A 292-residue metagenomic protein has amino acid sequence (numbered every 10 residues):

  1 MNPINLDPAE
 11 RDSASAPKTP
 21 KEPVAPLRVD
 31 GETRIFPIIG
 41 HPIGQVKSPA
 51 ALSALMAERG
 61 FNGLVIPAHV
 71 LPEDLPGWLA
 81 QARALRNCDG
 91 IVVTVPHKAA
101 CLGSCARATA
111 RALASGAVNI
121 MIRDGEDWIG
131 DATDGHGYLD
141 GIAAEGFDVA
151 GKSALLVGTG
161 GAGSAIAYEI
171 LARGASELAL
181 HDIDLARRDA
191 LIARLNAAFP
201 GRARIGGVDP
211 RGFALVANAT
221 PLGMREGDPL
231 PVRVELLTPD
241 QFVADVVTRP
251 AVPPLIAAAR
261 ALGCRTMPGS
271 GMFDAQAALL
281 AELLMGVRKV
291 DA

Functional and structural regions predicted by a protein language model:
R28-E145: Phosphate/diphosphate ligand-binding glycine-rich loop within oxidoreductases
V29-D30, V149-A150, A172, V232-Q241: Short, conserved loop/helix-junction motifs that constitute active-site signature segments in enzyme catalytic cores
G40, A132, G151-A172, D182-I183: Glycine-rich adenosine-cofactor-binding loop
V93-A100, G161-A162, P221-M224, R249 (+1 more regions): Short glycine-rich anion-binding loops that position phosphate/pyrophosphate groups of nucleotides and phosphorylated
D140, A144, T248-R249, C264-A292: Active-site capping/gating segments
A172-E177, L262-C264: Conserved S-adenosyl-L-methionine
A175-L195: NAD(P)-binding Rossmann-fold cofactor-contacting core
N196-M267: Rossmann-like adenosine-cofactor binding region
